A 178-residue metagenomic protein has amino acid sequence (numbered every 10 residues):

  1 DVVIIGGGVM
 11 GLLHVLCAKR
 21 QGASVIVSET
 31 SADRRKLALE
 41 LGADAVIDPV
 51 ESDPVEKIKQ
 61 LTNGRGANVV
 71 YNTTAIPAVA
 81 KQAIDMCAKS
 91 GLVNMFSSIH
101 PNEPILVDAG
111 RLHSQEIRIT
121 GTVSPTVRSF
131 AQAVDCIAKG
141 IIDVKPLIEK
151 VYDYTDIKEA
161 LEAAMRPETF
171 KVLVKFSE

Functional and structural regions predicted by a protein language model:
I4, K19-Q82: Adenosine-nucleotide cofactor-binding segment
G6-G8: Glycine-rich Rossmann-fold phosphate-binding loop(s) that bind the pyrophosphate of adenine dinucleotide cofactors
G11-L12: N-terminal Rossmann-fold NAD(P) dinucleotide-binding loop
T30-S31, I99, P125: Residues in the short beta-alpha loop(s) of Rossmann-like NAD(P)-binding domains
K81-D85, V127-E178: C-terminal hydrophobic helical "lid"/dimerization subdomain of Rossmann-like NAD(P)H-dependent oxidoreductases
C87-K89: Helix-to-beta-strand junctions that scaffold the AdoMet/dcAdoMet cofactor pocket in Class I SAM-dependent enzymes
G91-L92, F170: Glycine-centered, small-residue-biased loops immediately flanking beta-strands in adenine/cofactor-binding cores
S98-E116, V134: Rossmann-fold NAD(P)-binding glycine/threonine-rich loop
